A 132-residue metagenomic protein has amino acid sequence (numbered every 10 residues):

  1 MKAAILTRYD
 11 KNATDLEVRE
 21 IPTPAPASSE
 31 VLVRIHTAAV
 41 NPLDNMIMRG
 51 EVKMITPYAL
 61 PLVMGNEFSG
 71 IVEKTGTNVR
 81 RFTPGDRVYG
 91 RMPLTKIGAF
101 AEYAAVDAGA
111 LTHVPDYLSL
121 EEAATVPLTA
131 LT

Functional and structural regions predicted by a protein language model:
M1-K2: Extreme N-terminal starter segment of soluble prokaryotic enzymes
I5-R8, R49, V72: Residue-level signal for short segments within beta-strands and strand-turn junctions of well-structured beta-sheet
D10-L16, P42: Short N-terminal binding/cap micro-motifs at the start of the first secondary-structure element
V18-T23, S69-I71, Y103-A105, L111: Conserved hydrophobic/aromatic beta-strand scaffold that supports enzyme active sites
P22-A39, V52-T95: Glycine-rich beta-strand-centered segment in the early N-terminal region that forms part of a ligand/cofactor-binding
L43-R49: Cytochrome P450 core scaffold surrounding the K-helix E-X-X-R motif and the conserved "meander" helix-loop region
P57, R81, R91-T132: NAD(P)H dinucleotide-binding glycine-rich loop of Rossmann-like/cofactor-binding domains, especially the beta1-alpha1
